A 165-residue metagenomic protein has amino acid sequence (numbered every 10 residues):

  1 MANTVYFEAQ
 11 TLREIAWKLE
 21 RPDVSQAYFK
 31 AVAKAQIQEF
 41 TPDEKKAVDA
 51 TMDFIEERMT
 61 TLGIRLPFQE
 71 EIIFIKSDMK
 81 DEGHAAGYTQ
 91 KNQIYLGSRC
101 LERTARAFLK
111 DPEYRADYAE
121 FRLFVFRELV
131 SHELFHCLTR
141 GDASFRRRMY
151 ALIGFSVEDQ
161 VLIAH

Functional and structural regions predicted by a protein language model:
M1-D49: N-terminal mature-domain "stem" immediately C-terminal to a signal peptide or N-terminal signal-anchor/transmembrane
M1-T11, I64-Q69, G97, V125-E128: Solvent-exposed, charged interface segments at domain starts and junctions
S25, R115, V161-A164: A generic alpha-helix propensity feature with a strong bias for hydrophobic helices
A31-R99: Auxiliary, metal-adjacent structural segments of Zn-dependent hydrolase domains
P42-D53, E57-T61, A107, P112-A119 (+2 more regions): Polar/charged alpha-helical tracts
K76-S131, F135, R140: Active-site scaffold of zinc-dependent metalloenzymes
D142-H165: Post-HExxH zinc-binding segment in Zn-dependent metallohydrolases
